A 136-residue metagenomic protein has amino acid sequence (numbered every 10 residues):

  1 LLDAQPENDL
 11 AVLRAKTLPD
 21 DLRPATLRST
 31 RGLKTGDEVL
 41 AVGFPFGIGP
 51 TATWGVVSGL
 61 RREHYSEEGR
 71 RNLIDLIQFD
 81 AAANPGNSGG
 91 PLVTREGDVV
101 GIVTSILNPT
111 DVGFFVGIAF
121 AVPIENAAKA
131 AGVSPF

Functional and structural regions predicted by a protein language model:
L1-P50, A127-A128, P135-F136: Conserved active-site neighborhood of the chymotrypsin/trypsin-like protease fold
A4-N8, S58-S66: Short, conserved beta-turn/loop elements at beta-strand boundaries and strand-helix junctions
L13, S29, V57-G59, G90-V93: Mature, folded catalytic cores of secreted/periplasmic enzymes
D21-R23, V42-G55, E63-G89, T94-R95 (+1 more regions): Active-site loop architecture of trypsin-fold serine endopeptidases
